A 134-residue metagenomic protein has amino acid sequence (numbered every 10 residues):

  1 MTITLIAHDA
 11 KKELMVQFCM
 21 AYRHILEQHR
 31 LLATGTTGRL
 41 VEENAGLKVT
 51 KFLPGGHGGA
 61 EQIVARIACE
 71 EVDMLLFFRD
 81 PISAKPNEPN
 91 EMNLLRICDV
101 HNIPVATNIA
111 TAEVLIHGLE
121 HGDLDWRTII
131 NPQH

Functional and structural regions predicted by a protein language model:
M15-R23: Histidine-anchored nucleotide/phosphate-binding helix
Q28-T37: Short internal beta-strands
R30, L47-G58, W126-I129: Short hydrophobic/aromatic-enriched beta-strand-loop microsegments
A60-V100: Mid-chain, well-packed structural core segment of small domains
L95-L115: Short, acidic/small-residue loops that bind anionic groups at enzyme active sites
A110-H134: Short, glycine-/small-residue-rich phosphate/pyrophosphate-handling segment
